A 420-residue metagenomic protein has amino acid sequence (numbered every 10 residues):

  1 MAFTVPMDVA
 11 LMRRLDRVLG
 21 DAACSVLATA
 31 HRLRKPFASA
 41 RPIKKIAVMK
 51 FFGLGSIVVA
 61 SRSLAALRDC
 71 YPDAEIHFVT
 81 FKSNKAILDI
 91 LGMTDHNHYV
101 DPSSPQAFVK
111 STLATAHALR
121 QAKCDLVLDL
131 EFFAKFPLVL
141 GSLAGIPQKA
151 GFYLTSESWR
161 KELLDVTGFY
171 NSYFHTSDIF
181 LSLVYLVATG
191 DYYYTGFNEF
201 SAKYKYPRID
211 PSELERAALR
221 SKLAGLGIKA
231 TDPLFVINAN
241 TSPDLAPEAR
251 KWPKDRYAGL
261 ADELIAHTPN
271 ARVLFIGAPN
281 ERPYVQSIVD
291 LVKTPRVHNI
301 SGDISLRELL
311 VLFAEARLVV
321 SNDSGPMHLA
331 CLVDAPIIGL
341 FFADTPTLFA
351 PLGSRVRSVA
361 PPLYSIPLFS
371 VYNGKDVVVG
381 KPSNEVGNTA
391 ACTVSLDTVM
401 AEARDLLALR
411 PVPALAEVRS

Functional and structural regions predicted by a protein language model:
M1-S420: Catalytic machinery of carbohydrate-active enzymes, primarily nucleotide-sugar-dependent glycosyltransferases
